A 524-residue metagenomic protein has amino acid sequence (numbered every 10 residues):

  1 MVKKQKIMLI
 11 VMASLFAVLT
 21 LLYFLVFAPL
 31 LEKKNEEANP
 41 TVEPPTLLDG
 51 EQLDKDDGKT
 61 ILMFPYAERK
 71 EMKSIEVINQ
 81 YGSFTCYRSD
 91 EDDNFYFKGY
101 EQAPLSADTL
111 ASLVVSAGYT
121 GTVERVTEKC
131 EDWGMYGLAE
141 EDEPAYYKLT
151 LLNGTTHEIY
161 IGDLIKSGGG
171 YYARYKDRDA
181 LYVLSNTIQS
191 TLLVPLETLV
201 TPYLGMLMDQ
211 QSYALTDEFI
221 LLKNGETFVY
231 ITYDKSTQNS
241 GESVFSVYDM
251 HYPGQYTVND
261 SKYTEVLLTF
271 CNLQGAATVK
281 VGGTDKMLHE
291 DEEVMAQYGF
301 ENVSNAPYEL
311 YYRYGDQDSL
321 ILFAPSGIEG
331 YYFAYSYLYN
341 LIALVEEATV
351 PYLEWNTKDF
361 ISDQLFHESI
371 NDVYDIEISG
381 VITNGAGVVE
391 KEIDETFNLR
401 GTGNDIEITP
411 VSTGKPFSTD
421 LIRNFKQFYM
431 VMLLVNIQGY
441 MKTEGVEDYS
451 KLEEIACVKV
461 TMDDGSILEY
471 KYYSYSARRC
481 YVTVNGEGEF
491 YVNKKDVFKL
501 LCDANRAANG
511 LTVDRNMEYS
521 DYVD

Functional and structural regions predicted by a protein language model:
V2-D524: Soluble, acidic/polar mature domains that operate outside membranes
